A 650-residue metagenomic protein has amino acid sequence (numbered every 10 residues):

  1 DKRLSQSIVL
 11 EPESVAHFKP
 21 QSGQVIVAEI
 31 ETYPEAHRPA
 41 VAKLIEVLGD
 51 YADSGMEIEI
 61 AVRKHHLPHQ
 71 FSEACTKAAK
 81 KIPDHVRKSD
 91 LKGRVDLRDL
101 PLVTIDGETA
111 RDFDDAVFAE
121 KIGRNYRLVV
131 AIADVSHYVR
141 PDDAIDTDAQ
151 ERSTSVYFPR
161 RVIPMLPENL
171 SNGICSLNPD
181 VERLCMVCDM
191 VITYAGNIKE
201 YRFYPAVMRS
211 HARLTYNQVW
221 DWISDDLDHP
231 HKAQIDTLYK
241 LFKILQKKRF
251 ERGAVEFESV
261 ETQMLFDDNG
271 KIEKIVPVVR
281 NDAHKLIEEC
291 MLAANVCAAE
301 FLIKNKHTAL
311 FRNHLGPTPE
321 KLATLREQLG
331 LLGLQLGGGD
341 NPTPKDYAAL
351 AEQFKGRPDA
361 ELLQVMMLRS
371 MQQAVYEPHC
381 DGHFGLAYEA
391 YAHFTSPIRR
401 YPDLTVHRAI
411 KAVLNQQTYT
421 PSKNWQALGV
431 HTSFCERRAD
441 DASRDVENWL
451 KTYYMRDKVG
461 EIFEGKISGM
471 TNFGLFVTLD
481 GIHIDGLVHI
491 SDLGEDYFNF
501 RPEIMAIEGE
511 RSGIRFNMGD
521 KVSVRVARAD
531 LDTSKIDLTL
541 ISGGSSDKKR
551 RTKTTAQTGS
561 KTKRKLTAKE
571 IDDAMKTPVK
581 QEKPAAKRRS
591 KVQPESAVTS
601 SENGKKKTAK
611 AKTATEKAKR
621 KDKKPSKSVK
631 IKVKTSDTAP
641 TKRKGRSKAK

Functional and structural regions predicted by a protein language model:
D1-V592, K606-K607, R620-K623, K627 (+3 more regions): Conserved, carboxylate-rich catalytic/transport cores that coordinate ions
A574, V598-E602: Short terminal targeting/anchoring segments and short Lys/Arg-rich nucleic-acid-contact patches
